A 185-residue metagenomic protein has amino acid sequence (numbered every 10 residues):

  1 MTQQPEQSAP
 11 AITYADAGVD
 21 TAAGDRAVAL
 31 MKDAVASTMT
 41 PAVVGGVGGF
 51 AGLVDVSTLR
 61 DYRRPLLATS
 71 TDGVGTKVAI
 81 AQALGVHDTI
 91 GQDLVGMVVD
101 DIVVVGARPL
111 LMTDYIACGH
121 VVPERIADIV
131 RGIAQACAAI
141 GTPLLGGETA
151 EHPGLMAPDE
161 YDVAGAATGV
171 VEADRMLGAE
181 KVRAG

Functional and structural regions predicted by a protein language model:
T2-V44: N-terminal amphipathic/basic leader segments beginning at the initiator methionine
L30-A184: Glycine-rich phosphate/pyrophosphate-binding loop regions near the starts of catalytic domains
